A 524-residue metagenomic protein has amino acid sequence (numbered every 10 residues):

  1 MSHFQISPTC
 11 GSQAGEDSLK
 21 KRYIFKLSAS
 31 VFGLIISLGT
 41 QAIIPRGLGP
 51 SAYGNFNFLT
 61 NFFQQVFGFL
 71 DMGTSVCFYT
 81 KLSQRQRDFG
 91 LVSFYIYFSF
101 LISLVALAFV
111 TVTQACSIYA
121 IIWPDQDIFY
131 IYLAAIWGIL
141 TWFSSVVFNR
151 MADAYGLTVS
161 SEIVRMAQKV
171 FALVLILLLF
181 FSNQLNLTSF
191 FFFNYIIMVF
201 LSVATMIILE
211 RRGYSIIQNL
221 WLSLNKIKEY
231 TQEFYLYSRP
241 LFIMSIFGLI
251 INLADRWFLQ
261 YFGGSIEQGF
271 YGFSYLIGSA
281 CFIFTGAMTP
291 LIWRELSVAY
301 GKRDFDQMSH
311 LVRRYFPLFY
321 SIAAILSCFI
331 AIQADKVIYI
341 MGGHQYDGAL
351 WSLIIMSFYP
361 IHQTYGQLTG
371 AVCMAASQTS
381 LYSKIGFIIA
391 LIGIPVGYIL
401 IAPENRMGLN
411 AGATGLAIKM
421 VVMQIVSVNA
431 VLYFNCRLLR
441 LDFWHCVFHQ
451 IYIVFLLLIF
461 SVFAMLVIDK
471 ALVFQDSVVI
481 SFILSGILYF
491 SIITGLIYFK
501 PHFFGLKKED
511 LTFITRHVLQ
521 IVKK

Functional and structural regions predicted by a protein language model:
M1-G11, Q218, L441-F443, M465-K524: Membrane-proximal transmembrane or re-entrant/amphipathic helices at the cytosolic face
M1-I36, G90-S93, I208-L209, L222-M244 (+3 more regions): N-terminal membrane topogenesis motif
S2-G15, N183, L187-F192, T205-N252 (+2 more regions): Interhelical loop/hinge segments that connect adjacent transmembrane helices in multipass membrane
H3-Q5, D17-V76, L107, T111-Q114 (+6 more regions): Signature of the first transmembrane helix
R22-S37, Q168, F193-E210, N225-V298 (+3 more regions): Transmembrane helical elements of multi-pass membrane transporters/channels
P45-N55, G156-S160, V170-V203, S380 (+3 more regions): Membrane-interface helix-loop junctions in multi-pass transport and translocation proteins
L70-Q86, A154, S274, G278-F316 (+2 more regions): Helix-loop junctions and terminal segments of transmembrane helices in multi-pass membrane transport/translocation
V112-S117, L133, V199, I385 (+2 more regions): Transmembrane alpha-helical segments of multi-pass transport proteins
